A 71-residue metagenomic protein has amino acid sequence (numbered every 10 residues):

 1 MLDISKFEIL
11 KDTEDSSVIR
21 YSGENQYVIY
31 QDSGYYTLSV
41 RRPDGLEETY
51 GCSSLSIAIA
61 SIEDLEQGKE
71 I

Functional and structural regions predicted by a protein language model:
M1-E24, D44-L55, I59, G68: Negatively charged, low-complexity tracts enriched in Asp/Glu with abundant Ser/Thr
G23-E47, L65: Short aromatic-glycine-(Arg/Gly/Cys) micro-motifs in beta-strand/loop hairpins
L65-I71: Short arginine-rich
